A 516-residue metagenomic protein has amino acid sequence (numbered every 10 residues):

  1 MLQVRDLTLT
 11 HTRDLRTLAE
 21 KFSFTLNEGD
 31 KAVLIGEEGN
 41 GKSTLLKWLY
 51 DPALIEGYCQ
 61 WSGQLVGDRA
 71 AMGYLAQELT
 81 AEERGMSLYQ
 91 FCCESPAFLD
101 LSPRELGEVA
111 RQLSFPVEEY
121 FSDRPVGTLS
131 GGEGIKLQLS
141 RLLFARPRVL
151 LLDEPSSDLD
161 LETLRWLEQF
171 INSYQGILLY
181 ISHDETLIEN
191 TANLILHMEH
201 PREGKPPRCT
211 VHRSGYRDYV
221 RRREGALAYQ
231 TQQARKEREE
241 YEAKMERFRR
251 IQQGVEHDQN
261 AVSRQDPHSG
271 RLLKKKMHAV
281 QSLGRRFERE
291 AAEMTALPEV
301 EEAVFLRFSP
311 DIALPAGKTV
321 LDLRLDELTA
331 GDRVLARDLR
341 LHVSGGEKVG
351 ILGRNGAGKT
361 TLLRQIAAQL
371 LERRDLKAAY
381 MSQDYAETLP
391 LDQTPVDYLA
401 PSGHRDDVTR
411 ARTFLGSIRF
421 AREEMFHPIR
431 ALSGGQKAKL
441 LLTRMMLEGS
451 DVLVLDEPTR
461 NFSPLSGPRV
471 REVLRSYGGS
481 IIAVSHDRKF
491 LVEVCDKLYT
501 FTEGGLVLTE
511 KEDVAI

Functional and structural regions predicted by a protein language model:
M1-Q3, L227-V334: Flexible nucleotide-interacting loop at or near the entrance of a catalytic core
M1-Y229, L314-I516: ABC ATP-binding cassette signature C-motif
